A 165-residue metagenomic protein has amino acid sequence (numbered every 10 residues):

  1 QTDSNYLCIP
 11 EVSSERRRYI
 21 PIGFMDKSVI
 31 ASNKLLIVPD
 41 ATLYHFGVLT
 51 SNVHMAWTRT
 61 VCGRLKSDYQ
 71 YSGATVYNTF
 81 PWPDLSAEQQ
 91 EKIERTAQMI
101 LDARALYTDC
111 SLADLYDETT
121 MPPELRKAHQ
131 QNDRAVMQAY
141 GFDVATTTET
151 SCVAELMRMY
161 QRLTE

Functional and structural regions predicted by a protein language model:
Q1-M99, R162-E165: Polybasic, glycine- and aromatic-enriched phosphate-binding surface used to engage nucleic acids
T79-E165: Non-catalytic DNA-recognition/assembly elements of restriction-modification systems
